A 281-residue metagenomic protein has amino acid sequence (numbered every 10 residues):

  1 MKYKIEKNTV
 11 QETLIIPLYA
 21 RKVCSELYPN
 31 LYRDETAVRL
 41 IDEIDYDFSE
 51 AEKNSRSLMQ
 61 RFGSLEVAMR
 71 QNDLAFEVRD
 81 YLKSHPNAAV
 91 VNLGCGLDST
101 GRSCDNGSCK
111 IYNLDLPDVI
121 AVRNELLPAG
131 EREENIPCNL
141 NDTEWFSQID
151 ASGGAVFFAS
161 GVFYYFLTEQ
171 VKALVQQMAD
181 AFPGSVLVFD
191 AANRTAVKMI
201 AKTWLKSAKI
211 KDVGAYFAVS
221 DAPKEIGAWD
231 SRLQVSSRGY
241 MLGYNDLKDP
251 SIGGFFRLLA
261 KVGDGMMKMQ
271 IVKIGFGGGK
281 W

Functional and structural regions predicted by a protein language model:
M1-V91, C95-C138, A151-S152: Rossmann-like AdoMet
T143-S152: Short amphipathic alpha-helix with an adjacent loop that forms part of the alpha/beta core around
F157-F158: A conserved beta-strand element that flanks and buttresses the S-adenosyl-L-methionine
Y165-M178: A short, conserved alpha-helix within the catalytic core of class I
M178-R194: Conserved beta-strand signature within the Rossmann-like core of class I S-adenosyl-L-methionine
K198-V213: Short, glycine-/aromatic-enriched active-site segment of Class I SAM-dependent methyltransferases
V213-Y240: Short alpha-helix
R232-L258: Conserved catalytic loop of SAM-dependent methyltransferase domains
